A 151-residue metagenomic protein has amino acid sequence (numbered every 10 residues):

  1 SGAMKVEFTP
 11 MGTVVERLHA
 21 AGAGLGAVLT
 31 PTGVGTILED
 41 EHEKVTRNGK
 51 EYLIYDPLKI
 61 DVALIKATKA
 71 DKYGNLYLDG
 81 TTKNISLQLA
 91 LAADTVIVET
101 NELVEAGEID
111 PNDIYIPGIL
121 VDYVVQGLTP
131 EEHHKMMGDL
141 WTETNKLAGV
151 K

Functional and structural regions predicted by a protein language model:
S1-K151: Conserved alpha/beta enzyme-core scaffold
